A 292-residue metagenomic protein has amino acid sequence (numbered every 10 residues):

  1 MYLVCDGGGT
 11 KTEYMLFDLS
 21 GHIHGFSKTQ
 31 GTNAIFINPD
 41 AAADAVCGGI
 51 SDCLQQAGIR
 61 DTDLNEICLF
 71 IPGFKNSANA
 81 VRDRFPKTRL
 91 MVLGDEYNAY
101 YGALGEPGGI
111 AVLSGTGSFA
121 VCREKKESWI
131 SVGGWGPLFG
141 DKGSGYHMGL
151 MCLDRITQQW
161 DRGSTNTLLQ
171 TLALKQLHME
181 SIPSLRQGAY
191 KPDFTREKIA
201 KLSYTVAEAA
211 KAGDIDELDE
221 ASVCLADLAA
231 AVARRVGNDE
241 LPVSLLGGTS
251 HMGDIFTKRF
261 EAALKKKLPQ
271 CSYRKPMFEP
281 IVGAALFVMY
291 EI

Functional and structural regions predicted by a protein language model:
M1-D63, A78-V81, A103-I110, D154-I292: ATP-binding/phosphotransfer module of carbohydrate and carboxylate kinases, centering on a glycine-rich
E66-C68, P72-N166: Phosphate-binding/catalytic loop of phosphoryl-transfer enzymes
